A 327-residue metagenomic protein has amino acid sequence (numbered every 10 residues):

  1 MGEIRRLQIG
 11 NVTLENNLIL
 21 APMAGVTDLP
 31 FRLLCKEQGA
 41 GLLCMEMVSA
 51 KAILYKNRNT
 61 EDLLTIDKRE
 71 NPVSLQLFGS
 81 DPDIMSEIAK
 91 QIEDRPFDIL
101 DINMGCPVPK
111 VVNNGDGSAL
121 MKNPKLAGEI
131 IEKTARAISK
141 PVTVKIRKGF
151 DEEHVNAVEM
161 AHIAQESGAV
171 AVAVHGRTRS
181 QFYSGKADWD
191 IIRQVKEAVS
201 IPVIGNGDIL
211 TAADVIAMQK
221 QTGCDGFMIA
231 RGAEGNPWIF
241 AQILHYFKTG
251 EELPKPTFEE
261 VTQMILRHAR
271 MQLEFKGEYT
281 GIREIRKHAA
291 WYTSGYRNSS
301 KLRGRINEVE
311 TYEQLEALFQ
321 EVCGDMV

Functional and structural regions predicted by a protein language model:
M1-R6, G10-L14, L18, A24 (+6 more regions): Alpha/beta catalytic cores of nucleotide-metabolism and tRNA/nucleoside-modifying enzymes
G2-Q8, M23-D98: Glycine-rich, positively charged N-terminal anion/phosphate-binding segment
L7-I19, K51-P72, C106, K110-N114 (+2 more regions): N-terminal small/glycine-rich loop or linker at the start of catalytic domains across soluble metabolic enzymes
L18-P22, L43-M45, V73-L77, L100 (+4 more regions): Hydrophobic faces of well-ordered beta-strands that scaffold small-molecule active sites in alpha/beta enzyme cores
M23, V48-A50, F78-S80, G105-P107 (+4 more regions): Active-site beta-loop-alpha junctions enriched in small/polar residues
E37, S86-D116, K125-I201: Alpha/beta enzyme core
